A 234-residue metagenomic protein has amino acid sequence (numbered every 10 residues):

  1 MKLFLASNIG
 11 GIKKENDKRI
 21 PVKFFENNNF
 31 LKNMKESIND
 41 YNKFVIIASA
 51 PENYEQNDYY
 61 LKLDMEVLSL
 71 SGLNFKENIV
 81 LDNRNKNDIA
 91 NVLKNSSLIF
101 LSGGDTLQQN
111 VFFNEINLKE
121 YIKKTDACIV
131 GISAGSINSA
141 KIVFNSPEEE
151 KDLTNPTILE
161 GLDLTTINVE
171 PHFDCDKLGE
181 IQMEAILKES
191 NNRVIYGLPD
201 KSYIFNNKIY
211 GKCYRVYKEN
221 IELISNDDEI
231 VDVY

Functional and structural regions predicted by a protein language model:
M1-D40, A50-P51, N145-Y234: C-terminal and late-domain segments of enzyme folds
F4-L5, L98-S102, V130-G131, V169: Structural motif
E15, Q56-N57, Q109-F112, S139-I142 (+2 more regions): Short glycine-/acidic-enriched loop or helix-start segments at secondary-structure transitions that form or flank
V22-V92: ATP/NTP phosphate-donor binding region
I46, V130-I132, I195-L198: A structural signal for short, well-ordered beta-strand segments and their strand-loop junctions that often border
V80-C128: Flexible gly/pro-rich beta->alpha loop and the following alpha-helix that scaffold active-site loops
Q108-F112, L118-C175: Class I SAM-dependent methyltransferase SAM-binding "motif I" and its flanking Rossmann-like core
